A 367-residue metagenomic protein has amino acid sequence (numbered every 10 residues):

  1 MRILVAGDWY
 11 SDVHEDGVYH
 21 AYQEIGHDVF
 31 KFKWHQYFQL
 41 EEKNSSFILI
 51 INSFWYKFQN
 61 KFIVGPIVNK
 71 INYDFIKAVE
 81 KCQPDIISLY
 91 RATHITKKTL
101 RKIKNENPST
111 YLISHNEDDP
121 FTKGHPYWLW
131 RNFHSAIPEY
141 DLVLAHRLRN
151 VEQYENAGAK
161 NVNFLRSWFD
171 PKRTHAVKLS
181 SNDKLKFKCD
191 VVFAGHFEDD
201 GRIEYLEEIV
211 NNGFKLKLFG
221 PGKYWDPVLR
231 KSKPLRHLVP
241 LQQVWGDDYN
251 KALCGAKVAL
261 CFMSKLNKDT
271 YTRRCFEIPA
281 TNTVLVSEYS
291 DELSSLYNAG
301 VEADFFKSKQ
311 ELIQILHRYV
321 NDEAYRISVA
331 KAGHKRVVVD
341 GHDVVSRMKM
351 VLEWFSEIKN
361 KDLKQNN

Functional and structural regions predicted by a protein language model:
M1, Y90-A92, K104-L112: Short, conserved structural micro-motifs that define repeat-unit consensus positions and nucleotide-binding loops
M1-I50, Y56-Q59, I63-D74, C82 (+4 more regions): Nucleotide-sugar donor-binding catalytic core of glycosyltransferases
V79, Q83-D85: Proline-aspartate-enriched helix->loop->beta-strand connector
L100-N107, V210: Surface-exposed amphipathic alpha-helices with a cationic face
T110-P126: A short, histidine- and acid-enriched strand-loop-helix "catalytic/donor-clamping" loop that lines the nucleotide-sugar
A303-K309, R318-E323: Conserved acidic donor-binding segment of nucleotide-sugar-dependent glycosyltransferases
N321-E353: A charged, aromatic-enriched C-terminal amphipathic alpha-helix characteristic of glycosyltransferases across folds
